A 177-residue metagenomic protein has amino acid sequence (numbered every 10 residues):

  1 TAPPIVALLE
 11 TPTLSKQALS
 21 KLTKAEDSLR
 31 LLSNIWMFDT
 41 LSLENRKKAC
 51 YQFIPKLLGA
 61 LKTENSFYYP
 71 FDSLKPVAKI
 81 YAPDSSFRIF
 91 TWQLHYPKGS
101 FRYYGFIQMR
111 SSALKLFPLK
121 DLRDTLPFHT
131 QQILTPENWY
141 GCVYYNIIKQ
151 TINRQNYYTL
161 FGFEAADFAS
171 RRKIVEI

Functional and structural regions predicted by a protein language model:
A2-I89: Start-of-domain marker
F53-P70, I107-T130: Surface-exposed loop/turn elements that mediate protein-protein interactions on large endomembrane-trafficking
P70-F87, Y96, E137-R154: Structural signature of eukaryotic scaffold interfaces centered on beta-propeller domains
S86-Q93, N156-E164: Short beta-strand elements that form the blades of beta-propeller/WD-repeat-like and other beta-sheet-rich scaffold
H95-K98, A165-F168: Short glycine/acidic-enriched loop and turn motifs that connect beta-strands
S100-F101, S170-R172: Short glycine/proline-enriched turns and hinge-like loops at secondary-structure junctions
Y103-S112, I174-E176: Beta-propeller blade signature
K115-N156, R171-R172: A surface/extracellular/periplasmic glyco- and lipid-processing/surface-interacting theme
